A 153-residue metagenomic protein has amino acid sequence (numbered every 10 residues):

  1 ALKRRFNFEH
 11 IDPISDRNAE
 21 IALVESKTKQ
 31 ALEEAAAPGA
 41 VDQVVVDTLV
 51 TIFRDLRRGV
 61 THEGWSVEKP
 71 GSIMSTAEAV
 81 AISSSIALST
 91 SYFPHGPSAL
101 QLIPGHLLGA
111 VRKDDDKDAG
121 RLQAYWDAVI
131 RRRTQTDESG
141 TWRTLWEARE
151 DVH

Functional and structural regions predicted by a protein language model:
A1-L2, A19-I21: Conserved AAA+/SF3 P-loop NTPase catalytic/coupling segment centered on the Walker-B
A1-P13: A short helix-turn-beta junction within AAA+ P-loop NTPase domains corresponding to the substrate/partner-engaging
F6-E9, Q43, D55, W142-H153: Conserved ASCE/P-loop NTPase catalytic core
E9-D12, E78, H106: Functionally constrained cores in energy, signaling, and assembly domains
E9-D12, K27, A31, V111 (+1 more regions): Short alpha-helical interface elements
D12-E20: Conserved nucleotide-binding/hydrolysis micro-motifs of P-loop NTPases
E20-Q101: Conserved AAA+ ATPase small/helical "lid" subdomain
S91-H153: C-terminal engagement/docking regions of AAA+ P-loop ATPases
